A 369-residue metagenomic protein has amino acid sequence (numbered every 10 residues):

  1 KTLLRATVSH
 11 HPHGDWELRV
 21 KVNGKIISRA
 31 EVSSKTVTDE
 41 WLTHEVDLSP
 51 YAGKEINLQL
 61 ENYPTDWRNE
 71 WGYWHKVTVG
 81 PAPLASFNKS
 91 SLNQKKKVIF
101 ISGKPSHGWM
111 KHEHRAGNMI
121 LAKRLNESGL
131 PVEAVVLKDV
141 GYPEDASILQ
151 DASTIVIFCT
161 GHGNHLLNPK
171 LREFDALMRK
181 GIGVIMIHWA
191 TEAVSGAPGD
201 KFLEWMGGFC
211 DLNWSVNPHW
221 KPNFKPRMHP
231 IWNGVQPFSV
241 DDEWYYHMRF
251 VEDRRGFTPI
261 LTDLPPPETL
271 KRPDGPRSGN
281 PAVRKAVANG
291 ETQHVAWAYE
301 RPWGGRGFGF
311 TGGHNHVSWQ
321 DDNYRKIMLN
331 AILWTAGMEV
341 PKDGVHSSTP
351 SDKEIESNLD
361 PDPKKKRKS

Functional and structural regions predicted by a protein language model:
K1-S86: Gly-Asp-aromatic-enriched flexible segments
P64, H107-G108, S215-H219, Q236 (+2 more regions): Active-site rim elements
F87-K95, I120-K123, T269, P276-S369: Extracellular ligand-binding/catalytic regions of CAZymes and related secreted enzymes and adhesion modules
F100, S106-A193: Helical hinge/lid and interdomain linker segments adjacent to catalytic or ligand-binding clefts that mediate domain
S106-K111, A134, P267-K271, S318-D321: Short, solvent-exposed loop/turn elements at domain surfaces
N164-P237: A glycine-rich, often tryptophan-bearing local segment used as a flexible ligand/cofactor-contacting loop or short
D211-W303: Catalytic beta-strand/loop cores that center a nucleophilic Ser/Cys/Thr and support acyl-enzyme chemistry
